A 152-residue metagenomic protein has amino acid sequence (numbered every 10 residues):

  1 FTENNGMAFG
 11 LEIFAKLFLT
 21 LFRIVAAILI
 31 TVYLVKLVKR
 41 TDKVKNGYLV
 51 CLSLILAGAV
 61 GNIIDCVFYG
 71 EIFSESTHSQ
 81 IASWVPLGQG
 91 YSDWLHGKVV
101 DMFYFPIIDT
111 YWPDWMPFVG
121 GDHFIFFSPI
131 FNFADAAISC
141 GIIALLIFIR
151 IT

Functional and structural regions predicted by a protein language model:
F1-T152: Alpha-helical transmembrane bundles and membrane-interface segments of multipass inner-membrane proteins
